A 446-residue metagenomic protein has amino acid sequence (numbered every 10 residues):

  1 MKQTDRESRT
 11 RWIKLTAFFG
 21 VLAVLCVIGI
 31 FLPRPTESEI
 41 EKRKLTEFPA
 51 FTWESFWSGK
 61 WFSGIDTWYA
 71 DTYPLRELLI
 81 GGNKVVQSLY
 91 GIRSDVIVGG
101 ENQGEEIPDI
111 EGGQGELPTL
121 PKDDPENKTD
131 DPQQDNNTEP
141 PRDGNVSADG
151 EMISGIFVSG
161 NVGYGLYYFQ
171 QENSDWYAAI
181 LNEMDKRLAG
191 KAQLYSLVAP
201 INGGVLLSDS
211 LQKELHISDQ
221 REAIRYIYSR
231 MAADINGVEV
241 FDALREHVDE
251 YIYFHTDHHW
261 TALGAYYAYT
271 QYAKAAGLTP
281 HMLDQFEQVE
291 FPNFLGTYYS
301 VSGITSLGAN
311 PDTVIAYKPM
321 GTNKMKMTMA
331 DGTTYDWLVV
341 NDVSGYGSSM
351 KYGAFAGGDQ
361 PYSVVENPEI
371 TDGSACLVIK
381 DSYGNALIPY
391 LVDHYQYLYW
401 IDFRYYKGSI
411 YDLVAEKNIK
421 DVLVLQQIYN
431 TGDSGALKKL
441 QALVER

Functional and structural regions predicted by a protein language model:
M1-R446: Extracellular glycan-modifying ectodomains
